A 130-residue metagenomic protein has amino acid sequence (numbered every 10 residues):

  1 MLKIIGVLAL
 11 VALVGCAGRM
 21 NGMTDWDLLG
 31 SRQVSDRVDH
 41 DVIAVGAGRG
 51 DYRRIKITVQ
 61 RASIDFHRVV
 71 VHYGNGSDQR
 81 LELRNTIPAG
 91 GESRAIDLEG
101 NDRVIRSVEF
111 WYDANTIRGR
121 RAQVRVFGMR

Functional and structural regions predicted by a protein language model:
I4-L13: Sec-dependent N-terminal signal peptides
R19-V45: Solvent-exposed, flexible loop/coil segments flanking beta-strands in beta-rich domains
G30-Q33, R80-P88: Solvent-exposed serine/threonine-rich low-complexity stretches and specific carbohydrate-binding patches
S35-F66: Short, surface-exposed binding/anchoring microloops in extracellular/periplasmic proteins
D41-G46, E92-G100: Exposed aromatic-hydrophobic patches
G50-I57, S93, G100-I117: Noncatalytic modules at the cell exterior or secretory-pathway interfaces, chiefly beta-strand-rich lectin/adhesion
R61-L83, R120-M129: Short, surface-exposed beta-strand/strand-loop-strand elements in extracellular ectodomains
